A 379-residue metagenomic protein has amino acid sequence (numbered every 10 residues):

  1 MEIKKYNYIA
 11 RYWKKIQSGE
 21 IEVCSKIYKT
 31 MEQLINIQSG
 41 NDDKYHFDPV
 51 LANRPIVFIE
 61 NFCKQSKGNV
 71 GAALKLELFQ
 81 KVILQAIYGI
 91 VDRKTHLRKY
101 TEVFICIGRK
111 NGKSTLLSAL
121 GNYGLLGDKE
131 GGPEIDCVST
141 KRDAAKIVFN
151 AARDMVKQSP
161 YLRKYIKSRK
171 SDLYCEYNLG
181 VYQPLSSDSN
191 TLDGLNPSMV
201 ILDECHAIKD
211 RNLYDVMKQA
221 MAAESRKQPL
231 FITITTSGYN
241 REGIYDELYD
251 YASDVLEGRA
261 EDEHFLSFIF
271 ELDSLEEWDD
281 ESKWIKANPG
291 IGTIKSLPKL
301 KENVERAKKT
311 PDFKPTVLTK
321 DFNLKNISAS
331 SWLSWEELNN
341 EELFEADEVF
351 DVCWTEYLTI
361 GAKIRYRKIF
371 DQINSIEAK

Functional and structural regions predicted by a protein language model:
E2-L358, Y366: Phosphate/NTP-binding elements of NTP-utilizing enzymes
K363-K379: Metal-dependent catalytic core segments for phosphate chemistry
